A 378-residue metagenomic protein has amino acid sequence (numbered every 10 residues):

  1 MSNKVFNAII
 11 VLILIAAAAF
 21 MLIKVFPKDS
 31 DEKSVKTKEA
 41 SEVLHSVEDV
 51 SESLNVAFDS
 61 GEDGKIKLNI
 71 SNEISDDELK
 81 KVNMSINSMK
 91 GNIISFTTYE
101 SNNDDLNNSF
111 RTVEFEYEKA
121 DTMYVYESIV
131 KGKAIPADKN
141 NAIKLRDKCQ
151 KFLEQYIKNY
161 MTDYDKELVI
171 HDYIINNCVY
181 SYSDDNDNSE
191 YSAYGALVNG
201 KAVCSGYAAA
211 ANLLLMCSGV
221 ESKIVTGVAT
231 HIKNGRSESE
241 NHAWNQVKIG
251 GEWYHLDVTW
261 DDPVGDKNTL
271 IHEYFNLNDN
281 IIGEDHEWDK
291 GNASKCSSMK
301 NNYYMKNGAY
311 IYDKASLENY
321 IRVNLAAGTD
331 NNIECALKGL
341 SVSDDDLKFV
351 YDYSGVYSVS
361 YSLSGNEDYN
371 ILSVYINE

Functional and structural regions predicted by a protein language model:
S2-T162, N278-E378: N-terminal accessory/pre-domain segments preceding catalytic cores
N72, Y160, L197-K201, S205: Short, charged/polar micro-motifs that form catalytic or ligand-binding hotspots
K139-A196: Secondary-structure boundary elements
H171-I175, N212, R322, L347-K348: Generic solvent-exposed, charged/amphipathic alpha-helical segments that serve as macromolecular interface scaffolds
N176-N177, Y191-S192, A196, A202 (+1 more regions): Extracytoplasmic/periplasmic C-terminal soluble domains
S181-N186, E190, Y194, K201 (+1 more regions): Catalytic cysteine-centered active-site loop
G206-N280: Hydrophobic/aromatic-rich core segments of domains that either
